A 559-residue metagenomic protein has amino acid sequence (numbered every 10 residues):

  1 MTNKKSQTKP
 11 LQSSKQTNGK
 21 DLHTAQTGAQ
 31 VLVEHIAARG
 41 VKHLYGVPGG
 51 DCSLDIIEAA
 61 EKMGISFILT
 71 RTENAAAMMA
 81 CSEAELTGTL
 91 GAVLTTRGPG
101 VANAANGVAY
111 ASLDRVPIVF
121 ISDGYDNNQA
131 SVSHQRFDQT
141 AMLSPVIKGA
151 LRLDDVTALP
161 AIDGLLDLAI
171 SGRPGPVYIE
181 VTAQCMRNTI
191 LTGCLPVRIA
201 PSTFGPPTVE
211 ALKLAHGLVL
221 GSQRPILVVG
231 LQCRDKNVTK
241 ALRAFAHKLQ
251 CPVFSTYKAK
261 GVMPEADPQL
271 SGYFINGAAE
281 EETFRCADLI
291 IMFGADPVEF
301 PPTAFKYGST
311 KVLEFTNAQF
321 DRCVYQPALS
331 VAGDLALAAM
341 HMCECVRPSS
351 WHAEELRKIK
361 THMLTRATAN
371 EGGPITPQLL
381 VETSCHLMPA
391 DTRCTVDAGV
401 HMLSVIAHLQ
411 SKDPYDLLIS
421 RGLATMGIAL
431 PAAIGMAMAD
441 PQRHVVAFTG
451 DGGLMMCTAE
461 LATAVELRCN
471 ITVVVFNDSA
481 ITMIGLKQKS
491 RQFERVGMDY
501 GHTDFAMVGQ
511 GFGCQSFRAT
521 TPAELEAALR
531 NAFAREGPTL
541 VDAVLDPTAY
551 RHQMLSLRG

Functional and structural regions predicted by a protein language model:
T2-H23, E180-V181, T192-C194, G308-M402 (+2 more regions): Phosphate/pyrophosphate-binding active-site segments
T2-R39, G149, T157-Q223, C343-P348 (+1 more regions): Cofactor-/ligand-binding subdomain signature composed of acidic, glycine-rich, tryptophan-containing flexible loops
K5, I121-I162, K258-L356, Q488: Glycine-rich, acidic loop regions that bind phosphate or pyrophosphate groups
A25-A109, L113-D114: N-terminal cofactor/phosphate-binding cores enriched in small/glycine residues, especially glycine-rich loops such as
A29, A37-R39, G49-A60, I359-P431 (+2 more regions): Active-site diphosphate/adenylate-binding microenvironment
K42, E85-T95, P99-S122, P145-L195 (+4 more regions): Structural signature of the thiamine diphosphate
T72, E85, L231-F315, K412-Q442 (+4 more regions): Glycine-rich, anion-gripping cofactor-binding loops and their flanking helix/strand elements in enzyme active sites
Q129-H134, R322-C323, A332, A339 (+1 more regions): Thiamine diphosphate
